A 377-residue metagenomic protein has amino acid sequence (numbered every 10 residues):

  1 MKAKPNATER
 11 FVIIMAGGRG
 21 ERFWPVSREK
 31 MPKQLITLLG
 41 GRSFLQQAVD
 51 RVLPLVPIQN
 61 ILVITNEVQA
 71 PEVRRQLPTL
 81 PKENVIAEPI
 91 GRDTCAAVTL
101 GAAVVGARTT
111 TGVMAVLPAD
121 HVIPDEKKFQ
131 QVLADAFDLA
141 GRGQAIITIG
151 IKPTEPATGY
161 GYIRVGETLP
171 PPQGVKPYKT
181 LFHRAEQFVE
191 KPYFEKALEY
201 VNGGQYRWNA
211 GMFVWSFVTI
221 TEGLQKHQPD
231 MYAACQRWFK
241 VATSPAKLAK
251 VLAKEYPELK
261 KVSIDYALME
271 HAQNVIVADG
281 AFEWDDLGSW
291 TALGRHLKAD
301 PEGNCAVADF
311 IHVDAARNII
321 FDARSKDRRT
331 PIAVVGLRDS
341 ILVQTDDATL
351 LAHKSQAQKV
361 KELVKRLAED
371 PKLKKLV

Functional and structural regions predicted by a protein language model:
M1-E9, F217-V377: Left-handed beta-helix
M1-I14, R22-P32, T37-Q130, A134 (+2 more regions): Conserved N-terminal catalytic core of the sugar/cofactor nucleotidyltransferase
A7-R10, I58-Q59, P81-K82, T109-G112 (+9 more regions): Short coil/turn connectors at secondary-structure junctions
G17, N66-E67, P89, L117-A119 (+11 more regions): Fold-independent oxyanion-binding glycine-rich loops and adjacent beta-strand/coil segments at enzyme active sites
Q34, Q47, R51, E72 (+12 more regions): Alpha-helical scaffold segments in soluble metabolic enzymes
L45, G101, D120, I163 (+3 more regions): Residue-level signal for inorganic ion chemistry
G91-A96, E155-A157, F194-K196, W284-D285: A short acidic, often aromatic-flanked loop/helix-cap motif at beta-alpha or helix-coil junctions that lines enzyme
E126-Y256, I276: Conserved core of the sugar-phosphate nucleotidyltransferase
